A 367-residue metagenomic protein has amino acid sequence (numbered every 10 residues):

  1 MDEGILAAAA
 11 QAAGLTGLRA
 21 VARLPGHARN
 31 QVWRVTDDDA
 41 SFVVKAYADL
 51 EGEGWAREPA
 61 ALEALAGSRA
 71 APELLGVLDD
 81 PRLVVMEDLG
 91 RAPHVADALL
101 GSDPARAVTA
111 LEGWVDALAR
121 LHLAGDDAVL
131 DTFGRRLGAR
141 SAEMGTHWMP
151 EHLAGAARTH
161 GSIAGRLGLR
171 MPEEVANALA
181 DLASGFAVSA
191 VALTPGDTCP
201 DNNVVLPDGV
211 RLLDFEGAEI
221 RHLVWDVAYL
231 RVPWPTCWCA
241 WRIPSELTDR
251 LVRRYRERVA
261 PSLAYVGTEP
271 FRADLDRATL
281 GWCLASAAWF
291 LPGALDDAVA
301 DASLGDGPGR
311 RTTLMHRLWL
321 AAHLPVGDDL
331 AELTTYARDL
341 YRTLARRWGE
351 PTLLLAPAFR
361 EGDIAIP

Functional and structural regions predicted by a protein language model:
M1-A22: Juxta-kinase regulatory segment immediately upstream of eukaryotic protein kinase catalytic domains
M1-D2, F133-L182, A322-T334, A345: Active-site catalytic-loop/activation-segment of kinase and kinase-like phosphoryl-transfer enzymes
A22-D39, V43-V44, A178-W225: Active-site acidic catalytic loop and adjacent metal/ATP-binding pocket of ATP-dependent phosphoryl transfer enzymes
R23-L24, S41-G54, L65, L74 (+4 more regions): Hydrophobic alpha-helical segments that drive targeting, anchoring, or assembly
L24-R136: ATP-binding pocket architecture of kinase catalytic cores
G101-L167, A298-L304: A cross-family kinase active-site recognition segment
W225-A264, A278-V299: Active-site activation/catalytic loop segments of kinase-like enzymes and analogous catalytic loops in related
W282-P367: ATP/Mg2+ or Mg2+-diphosphate-binding catalytic cores that bind nucleotide phosphates or diphosphates via glycine-rich
